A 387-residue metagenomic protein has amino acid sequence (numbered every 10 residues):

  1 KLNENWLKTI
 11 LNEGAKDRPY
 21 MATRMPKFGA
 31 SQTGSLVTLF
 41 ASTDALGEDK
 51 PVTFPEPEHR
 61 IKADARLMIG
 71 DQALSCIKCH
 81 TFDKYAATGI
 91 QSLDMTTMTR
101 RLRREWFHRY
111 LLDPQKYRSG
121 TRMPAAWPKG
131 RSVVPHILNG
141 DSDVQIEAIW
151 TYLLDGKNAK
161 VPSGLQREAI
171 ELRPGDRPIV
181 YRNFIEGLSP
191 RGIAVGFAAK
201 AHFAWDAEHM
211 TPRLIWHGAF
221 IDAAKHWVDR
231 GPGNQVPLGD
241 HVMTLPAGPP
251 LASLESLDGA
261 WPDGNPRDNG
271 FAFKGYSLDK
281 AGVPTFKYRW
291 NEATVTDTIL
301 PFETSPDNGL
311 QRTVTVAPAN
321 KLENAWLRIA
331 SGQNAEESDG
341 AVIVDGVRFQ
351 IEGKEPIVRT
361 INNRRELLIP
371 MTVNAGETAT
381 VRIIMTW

Functional and structural regions predicted by a protein language model:
K1-K8, R24-K27, D83-Y110, P128: Gly/Gly-Pro-rich "capping" loops immediately C-terminal to redox-active cysteine motifs in periplasmic/lumenal
W6-N12, P26-E58, P128-G164: C-terminal capping alpha-helices of c-type cytochrome domains
D17-P19, L46-G47, G70-S92, K116-S119 (+1 more regions): Periplasmic/extracellular electron-transfer cofactor-ligation site, primarily the c-type cytochrome heme-c attachment
G47, H59-K62, M98-R101: General marker for long, soluble alpha-helical cores
P57-F82, V144-Q145: Sequence/structural segment immediately N-terminal to covalent heme-attachment motifs in c-type and related
P162-L300, T304-Q311, L322-R348: Beta-strand-rich N-terminal accessory domains
W290-N291, Q311, A319, E323-G332 (+1 more regions): Beta-strand-rich recognition/accessory modules
